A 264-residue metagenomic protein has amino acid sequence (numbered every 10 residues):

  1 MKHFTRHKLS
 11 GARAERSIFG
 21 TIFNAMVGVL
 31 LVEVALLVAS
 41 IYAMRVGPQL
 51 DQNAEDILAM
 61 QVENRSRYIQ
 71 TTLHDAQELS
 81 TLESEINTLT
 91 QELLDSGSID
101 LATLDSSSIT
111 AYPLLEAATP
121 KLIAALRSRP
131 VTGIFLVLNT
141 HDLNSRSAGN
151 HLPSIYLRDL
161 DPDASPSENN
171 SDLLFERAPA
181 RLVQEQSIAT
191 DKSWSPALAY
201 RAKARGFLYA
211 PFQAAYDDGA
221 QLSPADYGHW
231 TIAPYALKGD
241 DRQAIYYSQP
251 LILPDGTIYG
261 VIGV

Functional and structural regions predicted by a protein language model:
M1-I18: Non-catalytic regulatory/interaction regions at protein termini and inter-domain linkers
R16-N24, L31-A111, P130: Juxtamembrane extracytoplasmic/periplasmic/luminal helical "stalk" adjacent to the first N-terminal
D75-D218: Extracytoplasmic/periplasmic sensory segments of membrane signal-transduction proteins
A111-T119, D226-W230, R242-Q243: Short linear interaction motifs
R129-G133, A225-G228, T257-G260: Loop/turn elements at helix/coil->beta-strand transitions in domains of secreted/extracellular proteins
L138, D142, L237, L253: Acidic surface patches and DE-rich sequence motifs
F207-D241: Short, basic/aromatic recognition patches
D240-V264: Conserved beta-strands of PAS-like sensory domains
